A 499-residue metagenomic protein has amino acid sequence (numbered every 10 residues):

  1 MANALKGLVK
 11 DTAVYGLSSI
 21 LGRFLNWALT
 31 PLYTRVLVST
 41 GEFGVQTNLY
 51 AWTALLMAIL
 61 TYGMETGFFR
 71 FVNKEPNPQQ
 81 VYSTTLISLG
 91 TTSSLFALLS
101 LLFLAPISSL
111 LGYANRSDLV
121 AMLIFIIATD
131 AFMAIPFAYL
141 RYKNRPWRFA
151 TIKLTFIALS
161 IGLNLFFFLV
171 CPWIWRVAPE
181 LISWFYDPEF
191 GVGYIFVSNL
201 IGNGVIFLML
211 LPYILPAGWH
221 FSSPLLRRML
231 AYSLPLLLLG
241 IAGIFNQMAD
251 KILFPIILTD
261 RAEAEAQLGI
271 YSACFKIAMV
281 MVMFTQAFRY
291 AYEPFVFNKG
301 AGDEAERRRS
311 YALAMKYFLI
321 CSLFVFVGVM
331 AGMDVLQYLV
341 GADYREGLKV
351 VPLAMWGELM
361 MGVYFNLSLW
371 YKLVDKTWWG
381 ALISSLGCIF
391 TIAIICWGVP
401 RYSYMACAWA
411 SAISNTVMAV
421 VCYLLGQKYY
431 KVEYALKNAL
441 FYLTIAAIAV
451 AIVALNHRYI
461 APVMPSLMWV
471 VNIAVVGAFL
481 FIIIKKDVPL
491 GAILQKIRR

Functional and structural regions predicted by a protein language model:
M1-L8, W175-Y194, S198, F207-Q247 (+4 more regions): Interhelical loop/hinge segments that connect adjacent transmembrane helices in multipass membrane
M1-W27, N77-S83, L111-A114, S223-L239 (+3 more regions): N-terminal membrane topogenesis motif
A2, A454-R499: Membrane-proximal transmembrane or re-entrant/amphipathic helices at the cytosolic face
N3-E65, S93-F103, I126-I127, I161 (+2 more regions): Signature of the first transmembrane helix
D11-N26, I195-L210, I214, S223-N298 (+2 more regions): Transmembrane helical elements of multi-pass membrane transporters/channels
T40, A105-L123, E265, V329-L359 (+2 more regions): Interfacial segments at transmembrane-helix termini and the short loops linking adjacent helices
L60-P76, C274, A278-M315, W370-L373: Helix-loop junctions and terminal segments of transmembrane helices in multi-pass membrane transport/translocation
A121, A150-I214, L239, S385-F390 (+2 more regions): Hydrophobic alpha-helical transmembrane segments
